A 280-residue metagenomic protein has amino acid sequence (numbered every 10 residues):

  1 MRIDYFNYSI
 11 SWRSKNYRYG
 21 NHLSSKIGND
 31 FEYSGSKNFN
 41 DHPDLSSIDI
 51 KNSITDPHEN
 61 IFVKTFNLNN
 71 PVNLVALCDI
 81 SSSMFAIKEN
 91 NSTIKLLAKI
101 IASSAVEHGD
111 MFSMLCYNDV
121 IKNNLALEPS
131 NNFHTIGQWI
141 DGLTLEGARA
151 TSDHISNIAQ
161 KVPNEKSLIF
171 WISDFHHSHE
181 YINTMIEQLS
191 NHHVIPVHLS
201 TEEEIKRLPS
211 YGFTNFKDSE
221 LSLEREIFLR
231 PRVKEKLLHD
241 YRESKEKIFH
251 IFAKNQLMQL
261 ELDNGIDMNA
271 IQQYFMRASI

Functional and structural regions predicted by a protein language model:
M1-K15, N21-S25, E165, M185-I280: Von Willebrand factor type A / integrin I
M1-N123, L168-I172, I205: An amphipathic, basic-hydrophobic helix/alpha-beta surface used to engage anionic, phosphate-rich ligands or surfaces
I50, C78-I80, K166-M185, V194-L199 (+1 more regions): DG-centered beta-turn motif at the end of beta-strands
N52-S53, T144-A150, I172-F175: Short, flexible loop segments at the rims of nucleotide/cofactor-binding pockets, characterized by
K64-T65, N183-E187: Short amphipathic alpha-helices and their capping/turn segments at secondary-structure boundaries
N90, Y181-I182, L208: Residues at alpha-helix caps and immediate loop-helix transition turns in enzyme cores, especially N- and C-cap
M114-G142: Short beta-strand-loop
N131-S167, H179-I182, H198-T201: Von Willebrand factor
